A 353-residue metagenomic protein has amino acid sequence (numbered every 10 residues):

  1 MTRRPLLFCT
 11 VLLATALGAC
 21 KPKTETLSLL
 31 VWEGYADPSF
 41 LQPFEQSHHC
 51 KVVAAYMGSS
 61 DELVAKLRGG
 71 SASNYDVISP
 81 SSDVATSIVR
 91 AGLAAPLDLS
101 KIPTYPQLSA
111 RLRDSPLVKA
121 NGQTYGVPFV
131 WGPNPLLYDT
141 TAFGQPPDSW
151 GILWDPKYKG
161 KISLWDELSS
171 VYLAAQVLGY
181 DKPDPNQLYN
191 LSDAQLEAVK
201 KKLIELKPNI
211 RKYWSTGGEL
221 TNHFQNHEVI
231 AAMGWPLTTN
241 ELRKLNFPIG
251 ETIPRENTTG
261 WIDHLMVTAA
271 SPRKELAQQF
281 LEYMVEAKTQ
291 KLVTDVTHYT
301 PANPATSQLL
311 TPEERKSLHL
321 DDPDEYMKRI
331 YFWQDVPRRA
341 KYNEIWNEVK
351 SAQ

Functional and structural regions predicted by a protein language model:
M1-L27, Q353: Short, low-complexity disordered leader/linker segments with a strong preference for bacterial N-terminal type II
C20-I88, T221: Early extracytoplasmic/lumenal segment of secretory-pathway proteins
S79-A85, V89-Q225: Extracytoplasmic ligand-binding site segments that recognize negatively charged/polar headgroups
V84-S87, M233-P248: A ligand-binding cleft/hinge motif common to bilobed small-molecule-binding domains
P135-A142, V177, W261-R273, L292: A bilobed periplasmic-binding-protein/Venus flytrap-type ligand-binding module shared by bacterial periplasmic
L196-A198, K202-L206, R243-A269: Periplasmic-binding protein-like
T268-M327: Mature extracytoplasmic/periplasmic domains
E325-Q353: Conserved C-terminal helix/tail region of periplasmic/extracytoplasmic solute-binding proteins
